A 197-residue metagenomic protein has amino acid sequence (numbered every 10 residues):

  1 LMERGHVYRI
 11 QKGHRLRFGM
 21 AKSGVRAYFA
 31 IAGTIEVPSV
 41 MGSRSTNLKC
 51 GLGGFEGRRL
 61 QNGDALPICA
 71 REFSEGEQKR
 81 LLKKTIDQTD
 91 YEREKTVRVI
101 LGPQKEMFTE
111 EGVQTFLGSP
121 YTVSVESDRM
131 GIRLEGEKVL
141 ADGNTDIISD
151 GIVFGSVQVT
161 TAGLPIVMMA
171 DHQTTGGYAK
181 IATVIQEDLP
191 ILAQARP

Functional and structural regions predicted by a protein language model:
L1-P197: Conserved "landmark" site that anchors the functional core of diverse proteins
